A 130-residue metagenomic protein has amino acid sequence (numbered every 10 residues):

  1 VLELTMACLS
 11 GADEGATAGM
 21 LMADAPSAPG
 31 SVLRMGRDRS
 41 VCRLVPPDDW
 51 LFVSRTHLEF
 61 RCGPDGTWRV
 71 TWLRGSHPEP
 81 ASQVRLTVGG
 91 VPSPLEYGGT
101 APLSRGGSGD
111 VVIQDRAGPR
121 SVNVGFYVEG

Functional and structural regions predicted by a protein language model:
V1-W50, R61, T100-G130: Intrinsically disordered, low-complexity acidic Ser/Thr-rich regulatory segments
M35, H57-R61, G66-V88: Short hydrophobic/aromatic patches on the structural cores and recognition surfaces of FHA
F52-R55: Short coil-to-beta strand junction motifs in C2/discoidin
G66, G90, A117-P119: Intrinsic-disorder/low-complexity loop/linker signature
G89-S104: Short, solvent-exposed S/T- and G/P-enriched segments that are highly enriched in secreted/extracellular and lumenal
